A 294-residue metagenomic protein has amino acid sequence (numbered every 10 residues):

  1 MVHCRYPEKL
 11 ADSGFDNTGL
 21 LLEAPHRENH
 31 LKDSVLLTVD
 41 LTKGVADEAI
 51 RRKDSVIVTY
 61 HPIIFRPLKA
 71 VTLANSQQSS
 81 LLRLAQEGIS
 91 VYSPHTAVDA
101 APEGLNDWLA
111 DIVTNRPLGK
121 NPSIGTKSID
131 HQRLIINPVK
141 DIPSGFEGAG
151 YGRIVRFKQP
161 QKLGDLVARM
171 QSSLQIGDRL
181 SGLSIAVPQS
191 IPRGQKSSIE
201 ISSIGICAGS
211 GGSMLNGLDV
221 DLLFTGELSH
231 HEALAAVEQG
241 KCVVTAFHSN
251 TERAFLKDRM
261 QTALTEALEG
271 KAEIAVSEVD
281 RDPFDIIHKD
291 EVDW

Functional and structural regions predicted by a protein language model:
M1-W294: Hydrophobic structural segments
